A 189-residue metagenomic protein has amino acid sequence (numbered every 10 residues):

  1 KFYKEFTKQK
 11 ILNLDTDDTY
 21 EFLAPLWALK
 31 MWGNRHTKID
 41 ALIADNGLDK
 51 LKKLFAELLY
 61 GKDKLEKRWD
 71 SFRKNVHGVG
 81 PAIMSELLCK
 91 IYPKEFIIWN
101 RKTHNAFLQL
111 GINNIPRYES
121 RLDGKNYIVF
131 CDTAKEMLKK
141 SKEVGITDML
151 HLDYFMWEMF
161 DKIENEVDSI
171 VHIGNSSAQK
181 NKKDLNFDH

Functional and structural regions predicted by a protein language model:
K1-H77, P93-D188: An N-terminal alpha-helical hairpin/helix-loop-helix interaction module that forms a charged, gly/pro-flexible surface
M84-I91: Short hydrophobic alpha-helical segments that form membrane-spanning helices or hydrophobic packing faces of helical
